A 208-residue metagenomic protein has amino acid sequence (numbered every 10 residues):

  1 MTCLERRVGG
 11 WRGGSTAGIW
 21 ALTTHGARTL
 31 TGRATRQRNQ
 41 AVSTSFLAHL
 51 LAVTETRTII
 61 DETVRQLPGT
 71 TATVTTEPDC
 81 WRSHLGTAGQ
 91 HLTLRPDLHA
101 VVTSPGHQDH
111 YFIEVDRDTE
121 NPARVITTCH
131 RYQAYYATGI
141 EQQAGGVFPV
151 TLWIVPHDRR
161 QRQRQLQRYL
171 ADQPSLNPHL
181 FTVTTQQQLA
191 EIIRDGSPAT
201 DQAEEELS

Functional and structural regions predicted by a protein language model:
M1-A41: Nuclease-adjacent, charged terminal/linker segments that flank catalytic cores
G14-S15, T93, G146: A generic fold-level signal
L30-V74: Amphipathic alpha-helical dimerization/coiled-coil segments that flank or bridge DNA-binding/regulatory modules
F46, P68-Y111, T119-H130: Active-site metal-binding core of divalent-cation-utilizing nuclease and nuclease-like domains
L50-T54, E62, G106-G139, V147: Core beta-strand-centered patch of the WYL/Sm-like small regulatory domain
V74-T75, F112-E114, P149-P156: Extended hydrophobic secondary-structure segments that form protein cores and membrane-embedded regions
T119-T127, A137-S208: Non-catalytic C-terminal interaction segments of nucleic acid-processing enzymes
